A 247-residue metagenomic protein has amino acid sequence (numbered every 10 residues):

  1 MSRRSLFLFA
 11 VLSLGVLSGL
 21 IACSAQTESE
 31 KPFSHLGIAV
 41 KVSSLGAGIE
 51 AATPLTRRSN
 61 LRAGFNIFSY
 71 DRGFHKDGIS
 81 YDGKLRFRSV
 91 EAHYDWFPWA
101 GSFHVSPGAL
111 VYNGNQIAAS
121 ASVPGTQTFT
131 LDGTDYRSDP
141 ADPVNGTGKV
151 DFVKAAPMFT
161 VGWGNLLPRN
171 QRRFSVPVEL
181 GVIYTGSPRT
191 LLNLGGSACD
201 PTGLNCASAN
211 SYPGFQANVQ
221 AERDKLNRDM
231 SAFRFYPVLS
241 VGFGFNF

Functional and structural regions predicted by a protein language model:
M1-K31: Cleavable N-terminal export/targeting peptides
C23-R88, A92-D95, P157, S231-N246: Short glycine/proline- and aromatic-enriched beta-strand/turn motifs that initiate or cap beta-hairpins
Q26-H35, R57-R58, W99-S102, L166-V176: Short loop/turn motifs that connect adjacent beta-strands in outer-membrane beta-barrel proteins
S29, F65-A92, G114-A155, G186-R234: Extracellular/periplasm-exposed beta-strand and loop segments of Gram-negative cell-envelope proteins, dominated by
K41, E50, R62-G64, H104-L110 (+3 more regions): Outer-envelope exported proteins of Gram-negative bacteria
V42-G46, F65-D71, P98, A109-N115 (+3 more regions): Transmembrane beta-strands of outer-membrane beta-barrel pores
V150-L166, S175-L192: Hydrophobic, aromatic-enriched interface-forming segments
R169-Q171, G186-P188, S240-G242: Mature, folded catalytic cores of secreted/periplasmic enzymes
